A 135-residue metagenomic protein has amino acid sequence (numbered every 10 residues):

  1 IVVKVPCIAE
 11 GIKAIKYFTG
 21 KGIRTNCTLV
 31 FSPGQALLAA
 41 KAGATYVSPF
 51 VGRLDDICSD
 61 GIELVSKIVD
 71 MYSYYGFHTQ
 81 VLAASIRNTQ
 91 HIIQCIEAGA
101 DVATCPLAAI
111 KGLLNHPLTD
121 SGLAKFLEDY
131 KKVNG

Functional and structural regions predicted by a protein language model:
I1, K21-I23, G43-T45, G76-Q80 (+1 more regions): Short, well-ordered coil/turn segments that N-cap beta-strands
I1-I8, R24-L37, S48-C58, V81-S85: Catalytic beta/alpha-barrel core
G11-T25, D60-V81, K125-G135: Alpha-helix-loop-beta-strand connector modules within alpha/beta enzyme cores
A14, S32-A42, R87-V102: Catalytic cores of alpha/beta
L29, T45-I57, A98-T119: Glycine-rich phosphate-binding active-site loops on the catalytic face of alpha/beta enzymes
Q80-I93, T104-L114: Shared catalytic-loop signature of beta/alpha-barrel
S85, I96, T104-L107, G122 (+2 more regions): C-terminal active-site rim and adjoining tail of enzyme catalytic domains
